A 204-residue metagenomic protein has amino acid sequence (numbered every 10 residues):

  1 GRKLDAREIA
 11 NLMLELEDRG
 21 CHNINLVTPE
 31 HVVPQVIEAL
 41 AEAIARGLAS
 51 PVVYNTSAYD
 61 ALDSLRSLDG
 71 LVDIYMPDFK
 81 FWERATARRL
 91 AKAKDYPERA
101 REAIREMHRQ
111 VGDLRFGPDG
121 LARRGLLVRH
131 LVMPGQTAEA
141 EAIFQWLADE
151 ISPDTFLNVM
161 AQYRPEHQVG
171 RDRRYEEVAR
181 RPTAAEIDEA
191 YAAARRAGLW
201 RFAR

Functional and structural regions predicted by a protein language model:
G1-I74, R84: Conserved Radical SAM active-site core
R2-K3, R89-K94, D172-R181: Short glycine-enriched, charge-decorated loop/helix-capping segments at active-site entrances that position
P29-H31, S57-Y59, K80, L131-M133 (+1 more regions): Active-site beta-loop-alpha junctions enriched in small/polar residues
A39-V53, R99-Q110, P182-A193: Alpha-helix-loop-beta-strand connector modules within alpha/beta enzyme cores
V53-N55, M76-F79, A100, L127-L131 (+1 more regions): Short, conserved beta-strand edge motifs with alternating hydrophobic and charged residues
D69-R84, F156-Y163: Non-cysteine beta-strand/loop elements that form the S-adenosyl-L-methionine
A87-D119: Anionic-ligand binding region
G112-R204: Auxiliary Fe-S-binding modules of radical SAM enzymes
